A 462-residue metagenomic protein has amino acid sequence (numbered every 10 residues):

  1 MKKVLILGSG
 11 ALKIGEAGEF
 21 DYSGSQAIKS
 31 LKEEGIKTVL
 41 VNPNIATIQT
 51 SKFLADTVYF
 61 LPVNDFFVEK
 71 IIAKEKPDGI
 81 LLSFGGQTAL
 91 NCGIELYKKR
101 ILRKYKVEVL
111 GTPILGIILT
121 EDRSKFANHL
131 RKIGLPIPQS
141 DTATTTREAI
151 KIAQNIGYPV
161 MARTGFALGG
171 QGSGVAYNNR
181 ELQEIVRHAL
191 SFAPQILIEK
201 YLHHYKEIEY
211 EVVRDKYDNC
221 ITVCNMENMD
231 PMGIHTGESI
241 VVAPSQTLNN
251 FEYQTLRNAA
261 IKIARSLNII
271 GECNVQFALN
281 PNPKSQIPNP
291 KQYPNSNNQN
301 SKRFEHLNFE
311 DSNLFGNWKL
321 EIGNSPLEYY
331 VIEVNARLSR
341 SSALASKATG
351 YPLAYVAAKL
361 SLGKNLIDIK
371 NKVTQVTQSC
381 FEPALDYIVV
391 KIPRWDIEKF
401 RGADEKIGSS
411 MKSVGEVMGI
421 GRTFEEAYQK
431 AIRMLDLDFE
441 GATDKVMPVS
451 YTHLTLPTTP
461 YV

Functional and structural regions predicted by a protein language model:
K2, G8, D21, Q26 (+11 more regions): ATP-dependent carboxylate activation and anion-phosphoryl transfer catalytic cores that bind Mg-ATP to form
K13-A17, I117, S341-A345: A generic structural signal for short coil/turn motifs at secondary-structure boundaries
G15-S23, L90-G93: Glycine/threonine-rich flexible loop motifs
F53-D56, F60-P136, T144: Conserved N-proximal alpha/beta basic substrate-recognition cap immediately N-terminal to, or forming the N-lobe
N280-E328, V449: Intrinsic disorder/low-complexity segments
H453, T458-V462: Single conserved hydrophobic/aromatic residue that forms the stacking wall/gate of nucleotide- or nucleobase-binding
